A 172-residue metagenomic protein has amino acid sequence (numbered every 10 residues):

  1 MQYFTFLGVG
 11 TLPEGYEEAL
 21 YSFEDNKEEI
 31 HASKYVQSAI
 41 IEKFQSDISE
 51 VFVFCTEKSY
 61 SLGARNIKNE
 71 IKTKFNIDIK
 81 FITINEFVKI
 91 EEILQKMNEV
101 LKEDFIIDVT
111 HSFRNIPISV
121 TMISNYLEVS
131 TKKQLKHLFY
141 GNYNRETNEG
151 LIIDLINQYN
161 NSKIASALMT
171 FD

Functional and structural regions predicted by a protein language model:
M1-D104, N125-D172: Long, low-complexity, Lys/Arg-enriched
S59-S61, F113-I116: Alpha-helix N-cap/loop-to-helix initiation residues
D104-S112: Short N-terminal targeting/anchoring amphipathic segment
R114-E128: Short Gly/Thr/Asp-enriched flexible loops that form oxyanion-binding sites at enzyme active sites
